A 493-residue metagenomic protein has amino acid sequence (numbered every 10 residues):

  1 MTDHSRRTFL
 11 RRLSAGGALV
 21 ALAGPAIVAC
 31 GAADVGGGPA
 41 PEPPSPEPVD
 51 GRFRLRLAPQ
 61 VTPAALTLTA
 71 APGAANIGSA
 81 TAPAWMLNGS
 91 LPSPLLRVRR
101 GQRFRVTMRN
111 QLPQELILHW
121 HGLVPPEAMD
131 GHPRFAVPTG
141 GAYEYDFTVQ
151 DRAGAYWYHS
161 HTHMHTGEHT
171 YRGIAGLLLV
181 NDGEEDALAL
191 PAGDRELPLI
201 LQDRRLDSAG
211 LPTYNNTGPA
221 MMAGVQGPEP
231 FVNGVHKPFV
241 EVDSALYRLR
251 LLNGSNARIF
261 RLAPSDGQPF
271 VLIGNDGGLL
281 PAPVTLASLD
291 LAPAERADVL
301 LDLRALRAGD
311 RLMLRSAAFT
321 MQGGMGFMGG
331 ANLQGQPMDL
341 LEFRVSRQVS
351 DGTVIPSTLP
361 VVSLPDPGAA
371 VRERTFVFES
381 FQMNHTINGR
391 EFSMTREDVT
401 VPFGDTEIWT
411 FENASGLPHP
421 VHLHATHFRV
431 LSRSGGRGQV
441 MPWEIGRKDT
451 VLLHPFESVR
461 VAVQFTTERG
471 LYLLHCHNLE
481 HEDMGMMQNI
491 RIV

Functional and structural regions predicted by a protein language model:
T2, T8-C30: N-terminal export signals
G31-D302, T320-Q322, Q336-T358, V362 (+5 more regions): Histidine-centered copper-binding motifs that mark active-site loops of extracellular/periplasmic copper enzymes
G78, W120-G122, A128-P133, V137 (+2 more regions): Active-site pocket scaffolds in enzymes
T148-G154, D302-A308, Q464-G470: Short, surface-exposed loop/turn segments at beta-strand-coil junctions that are enriched for proline with nearby
R307-E342, H477-G485: Terminal connector regions
